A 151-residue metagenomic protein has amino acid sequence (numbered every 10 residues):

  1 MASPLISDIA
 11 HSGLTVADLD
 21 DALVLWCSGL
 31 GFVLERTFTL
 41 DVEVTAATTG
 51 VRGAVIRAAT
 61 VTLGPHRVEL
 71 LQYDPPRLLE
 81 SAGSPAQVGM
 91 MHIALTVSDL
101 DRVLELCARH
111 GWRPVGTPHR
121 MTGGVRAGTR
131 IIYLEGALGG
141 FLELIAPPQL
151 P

Functional and structural regions predicted by a protein language model:
M1-L5, L14, T37, L95 (+1 more regions): Vicinal oxygen chelate
A2, D8-H11, L30-G31: Long, hydrophobic N-terminal alpha-helical segment
P4-I6, G50-G53, S84-Q87, R126: A generic structural micro-feature
I9-A17, A58-L70, S81-C107, T129-E135: Vicinal oxygen chelate
T15-P65, R102-V103, R109, V115 (+1 more regions): Core segments of cupin and vicinal oxygen chelate
D21, Q72, A146: Short, glycine/acidic-enriched loop or turn micro-motifs at the edges of active sites
T37-L40, Q72, E80-S84, H119: Short, tandemly repeated low-complexity microdomains enriched for cysteine and small residues
